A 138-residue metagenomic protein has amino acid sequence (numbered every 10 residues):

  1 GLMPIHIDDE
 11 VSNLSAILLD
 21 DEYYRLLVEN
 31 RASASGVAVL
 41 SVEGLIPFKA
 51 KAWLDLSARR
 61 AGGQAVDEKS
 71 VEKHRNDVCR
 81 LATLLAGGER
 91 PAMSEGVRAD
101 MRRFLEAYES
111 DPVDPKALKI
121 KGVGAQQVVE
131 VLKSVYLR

Functional and structural regions predicted by a protein language model:
G1-R138: Compositionally biased terminal segments of proteins
